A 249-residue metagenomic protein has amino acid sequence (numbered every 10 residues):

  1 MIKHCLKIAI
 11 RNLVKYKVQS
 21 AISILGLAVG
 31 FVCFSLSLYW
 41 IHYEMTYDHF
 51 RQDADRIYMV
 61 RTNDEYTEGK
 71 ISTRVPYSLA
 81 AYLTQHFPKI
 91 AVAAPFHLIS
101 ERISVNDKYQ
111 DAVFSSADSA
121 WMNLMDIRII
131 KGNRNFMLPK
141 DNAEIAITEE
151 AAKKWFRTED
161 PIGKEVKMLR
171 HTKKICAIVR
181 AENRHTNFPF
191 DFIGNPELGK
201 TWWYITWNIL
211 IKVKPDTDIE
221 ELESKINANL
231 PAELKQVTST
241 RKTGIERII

Functional and structural regions predicted by a protein language model:
M1-F31: N-terminal Sec/SRP start-transfer signal
L25-V29, N135-K140: Glycine-rich loop motifs involved in handling phospho/adenylate chemistry
V29-Y58: Alpha-helical transmembrane segments
D55, P88, Y109, K140-N142 (+1 more regions): Extracytoplasmic
Y58-T62, P76-K131, E233: Short amphipathic beta-strand/extended segments in non-transmembrane regions
T73, S115, I145: Residues that recognize and position ribonucleotide moieties
D118-R134, A143-I249: Mid-to-C-terminal secondary-structure elements that act as membrane-proximal/extracytoplasmic interface segments
